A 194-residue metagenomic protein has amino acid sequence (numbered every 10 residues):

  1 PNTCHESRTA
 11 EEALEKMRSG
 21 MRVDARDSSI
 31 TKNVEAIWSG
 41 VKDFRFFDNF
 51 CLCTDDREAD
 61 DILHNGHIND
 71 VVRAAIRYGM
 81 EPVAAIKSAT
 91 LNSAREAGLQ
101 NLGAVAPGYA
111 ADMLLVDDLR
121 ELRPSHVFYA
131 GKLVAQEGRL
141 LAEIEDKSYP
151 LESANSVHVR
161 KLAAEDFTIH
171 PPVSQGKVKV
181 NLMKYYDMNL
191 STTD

Functional and structural regions predicted by a protein language model:
P1, F44-F46, D194: Catalytic pocket of metal/acid-base enzymes, prominently hydrolases
P1, M17, I76: Anion (oxyanion) recognition and catalysis
C4-R8, D24-I30, F46-G66: Short acidic/histidine-rich active-site segments
E11-E12: Short acidic active-site motifs
E35-K42: Distinct, well-ordered alpha-helical segments
D60-G79, V83-D194: Active-site microenvironment of metallo-dependent hydrolases
